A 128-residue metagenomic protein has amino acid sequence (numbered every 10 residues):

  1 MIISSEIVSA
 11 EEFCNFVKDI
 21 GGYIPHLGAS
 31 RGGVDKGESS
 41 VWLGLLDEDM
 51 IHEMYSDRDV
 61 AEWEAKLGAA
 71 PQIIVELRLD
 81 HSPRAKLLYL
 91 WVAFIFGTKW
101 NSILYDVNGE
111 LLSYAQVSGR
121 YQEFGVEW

Functional and structural regions predicted by a protein language model:
M1-W128: Acidic (Asp/Glu-rich) sequence patches and key acidic residues that form negatively charged surfaces used
